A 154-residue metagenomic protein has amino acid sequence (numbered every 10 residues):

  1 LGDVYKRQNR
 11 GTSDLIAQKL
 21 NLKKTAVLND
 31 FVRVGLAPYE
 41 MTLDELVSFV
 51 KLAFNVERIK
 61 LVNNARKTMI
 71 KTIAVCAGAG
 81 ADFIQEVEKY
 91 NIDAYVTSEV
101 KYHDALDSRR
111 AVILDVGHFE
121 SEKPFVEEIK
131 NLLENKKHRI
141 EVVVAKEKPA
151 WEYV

Functional and structural regions predicted by a protein language model:
G2-V154: Active-site catalytic microenvironments in core metabolic enzymes, especially phosphate/sugar-handling
